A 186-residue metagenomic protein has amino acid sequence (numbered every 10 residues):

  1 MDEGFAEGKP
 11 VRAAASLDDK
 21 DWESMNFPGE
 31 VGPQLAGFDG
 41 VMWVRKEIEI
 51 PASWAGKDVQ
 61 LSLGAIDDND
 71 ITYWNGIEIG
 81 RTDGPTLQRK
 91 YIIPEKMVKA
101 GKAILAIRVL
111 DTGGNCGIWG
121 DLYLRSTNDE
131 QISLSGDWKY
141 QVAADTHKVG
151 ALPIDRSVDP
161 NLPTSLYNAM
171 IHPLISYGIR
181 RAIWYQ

Functional and structural regions predicted by a protein language model:
M1-P33, P85, M97-Y177: An acidic-aromatic loop/edge-strand motif
A15, D39-W43, W54-G56, A65: Short, surface-exposed loop/turn motifs at beta-strand boundaries within globular domains
W22, I48-G76, L105-V109: Aromatic-lined ligand-binding clefts that engage carbohydrates, nucleic acids, or primary amines
F27-Q34, D67, I71-Y91: Solvent-exposed beta-strand/loop surfaces of large extracellular or lumenal domains
G37-D39, W54-A55, G84-T86, V98-A100: Surface-exposed coil/turn segments at beta-strand junctions on protein surfaces, enriched
F38-P51, R89-Y91: Short beta-strands within extracellular/lumenal beta-sheet-rich domains
P51-S53, P94-K96, T112: Short, surface-exposed loop/turn segments at beta-strand-coil junctions that are enriched for proline with nearby
S62, R180-Y185: Structural recognition of the beta-strand scaffold that forms the well-ordered cores of secreted hydrolase catalytic
